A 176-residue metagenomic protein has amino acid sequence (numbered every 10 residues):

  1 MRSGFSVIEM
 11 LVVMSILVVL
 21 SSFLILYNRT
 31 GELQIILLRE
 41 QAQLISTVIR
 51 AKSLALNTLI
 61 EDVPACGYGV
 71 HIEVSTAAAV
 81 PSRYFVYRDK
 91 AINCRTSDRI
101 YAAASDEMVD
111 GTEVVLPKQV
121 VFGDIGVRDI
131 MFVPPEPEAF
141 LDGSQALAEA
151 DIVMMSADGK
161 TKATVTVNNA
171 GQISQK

Functional and structural regions predicted by a protein language model:
M1-R29: N-terminal single-pass transmembrane signal-anchor helix
R2, A103, A157, N169: Short, ordered coil/turn segments that flank beta-strands lining enzyme active or ligand-binding pockets
E32-V63: Membrane-proximal N-terminal amphipathic helix
L54, D124-D142: Charged, amphipathic alpha-helical segments
P64-M131: Type IV pilin-like appendage domain
V115, V121, M131-V133, V153 (+2 more regions): Generic structural detector for well-ordered beta-strands
P137, D158-K176: Low-complexity, S/T/G/P-rich flexible repeat/linker segments used as non-globular hinges and stalks within
L147-A157: Short conserved beta-strand and strand-loop elements enriched in small hydrophobics with frequent Asp/Gly
